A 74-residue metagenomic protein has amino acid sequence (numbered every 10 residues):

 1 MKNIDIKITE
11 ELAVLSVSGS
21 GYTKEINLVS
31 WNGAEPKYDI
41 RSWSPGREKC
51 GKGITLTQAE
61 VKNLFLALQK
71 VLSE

Functional and structural regions predicted by a protein language model:
M1-E74: Positively charged, low-complexity terminal tracts and the immediately adjacent first secondary-structure elements
